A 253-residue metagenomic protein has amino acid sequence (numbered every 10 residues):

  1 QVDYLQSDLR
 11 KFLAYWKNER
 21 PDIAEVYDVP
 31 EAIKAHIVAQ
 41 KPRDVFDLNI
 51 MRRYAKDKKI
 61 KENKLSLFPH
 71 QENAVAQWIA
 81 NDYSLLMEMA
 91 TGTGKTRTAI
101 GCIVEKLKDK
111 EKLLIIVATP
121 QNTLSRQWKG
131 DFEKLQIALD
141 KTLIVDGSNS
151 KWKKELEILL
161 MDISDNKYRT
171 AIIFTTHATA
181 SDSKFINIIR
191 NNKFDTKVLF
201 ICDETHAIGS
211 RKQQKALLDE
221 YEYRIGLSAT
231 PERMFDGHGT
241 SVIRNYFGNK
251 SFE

Functional and structural regions predicted by a protein language model:
Q1-I50: Signature of lipid phosphatidyltransferase scaffolds
Y4-S7, K11, D28, A32 (+4 more regions): Exposed alpha-helical structural elements
I23-V26, V117, G226: A structural signal for short, well-ordered beta-strand segments and their strand-loop junctions that often border
E25-V26, S125, D140-K141, N249-S251: Short secondary-structure junctions
V29-P30, D182, K197, S228 (+1 more regions): Helix N-terminus capping/helix-initiation residues
M51-E222, H238: SF2 helicase/translocase NTPase motor core, specifically the RecA-like lobe 1 inter-motif segment between Walker
A207-E253: Post-DEXD/H (motif II) to motif III coupling segment of the RecA-like Helicase ATP-binding lobe
